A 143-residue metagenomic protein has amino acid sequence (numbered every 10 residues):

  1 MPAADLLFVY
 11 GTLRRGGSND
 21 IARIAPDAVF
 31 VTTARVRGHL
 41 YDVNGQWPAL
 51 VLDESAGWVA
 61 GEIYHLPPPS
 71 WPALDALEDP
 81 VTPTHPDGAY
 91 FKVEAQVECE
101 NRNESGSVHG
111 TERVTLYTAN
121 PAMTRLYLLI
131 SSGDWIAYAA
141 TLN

Functional and structural regions predicted by a protein language model:
M1-N143: Glycine-aromatic micro-motifs
